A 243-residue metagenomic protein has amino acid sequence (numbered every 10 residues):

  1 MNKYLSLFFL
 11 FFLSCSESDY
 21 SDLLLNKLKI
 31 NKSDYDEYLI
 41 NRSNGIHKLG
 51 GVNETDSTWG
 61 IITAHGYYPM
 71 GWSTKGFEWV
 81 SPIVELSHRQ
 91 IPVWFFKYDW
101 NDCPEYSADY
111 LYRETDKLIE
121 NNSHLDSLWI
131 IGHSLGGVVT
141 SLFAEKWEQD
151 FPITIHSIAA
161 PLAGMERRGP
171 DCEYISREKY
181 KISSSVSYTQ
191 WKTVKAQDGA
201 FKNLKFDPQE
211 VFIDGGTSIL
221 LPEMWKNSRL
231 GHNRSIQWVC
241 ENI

Functional and structural regions predicted by a protein language model:
Y4-L13: Sec-dependent N-terminal signal peptides
C15-S127: Active-site catalytic motif of lipid deacylating hydrolases and related acyltransferases
I61, P69, I91-V93, N101 (+2 more regions): Serine-dependent carboxylesterase/thioesterase catalytic core of lipase-like alpha/beta-hydrolase/SGNH enzymes
K75-G76, R167-P170, A200-K205: Short aromatic-enriched loop/helix-cap "lid" or pocket-rim segments at secondary-structure transitions that line
E78-P82, W147-E148, D171-I175, D207-Q209: Glycine-rich, phosphate-binding/catalytic loops in enzymes
I175-I243: C-terminal catalytic-base region of ester-bond hydrolases, centering on the histidine of the charge-relay
